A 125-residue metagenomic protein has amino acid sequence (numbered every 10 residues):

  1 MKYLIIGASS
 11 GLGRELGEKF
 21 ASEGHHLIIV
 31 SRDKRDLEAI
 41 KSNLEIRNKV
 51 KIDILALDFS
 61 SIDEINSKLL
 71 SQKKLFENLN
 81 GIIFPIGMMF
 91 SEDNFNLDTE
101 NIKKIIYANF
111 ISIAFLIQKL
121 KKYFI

Functional and structural regions predicted by a protein language model:
Y3-G7: Conserved N-terminal Rossmann-fold NAD(P)-binding element of oxidoreductases
S9-G11: Conserved glycine-rich cofactor-binding loop
H25-I40: Conserved glycine-rich Rossmann-like NAD(P)H-binding loop of the short-chain dehydrogenase/reductase
I46-D63: Rossmann-fold cofactor-recognition segment
P85-S91: Conserved NAD(P)H cofactor-binding loop of Rossmann-fold oxidoreductase domains
D93-I106: Substrate-binding pocket helix/loop in short-chain dehydrogenase/reductase
I117-Q118: A short, exposed helix-loop element centered on a Lys and neighboring polar residues
